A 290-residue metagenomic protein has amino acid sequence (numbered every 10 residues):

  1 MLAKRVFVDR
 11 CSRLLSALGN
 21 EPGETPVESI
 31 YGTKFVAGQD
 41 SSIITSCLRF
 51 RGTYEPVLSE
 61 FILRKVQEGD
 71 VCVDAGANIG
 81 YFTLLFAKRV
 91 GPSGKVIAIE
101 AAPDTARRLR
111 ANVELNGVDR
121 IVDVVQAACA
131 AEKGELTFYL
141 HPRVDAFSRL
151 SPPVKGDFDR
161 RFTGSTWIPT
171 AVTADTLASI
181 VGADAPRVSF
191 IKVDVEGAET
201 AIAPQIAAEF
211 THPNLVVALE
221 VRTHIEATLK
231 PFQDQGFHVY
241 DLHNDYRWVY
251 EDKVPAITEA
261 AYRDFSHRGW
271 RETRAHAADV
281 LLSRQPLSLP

Functional and structural regions predicted by a protein language model:
M1-I121, R160-I168, I180-R187, L242-P290: S-adenosyl-L-methionine
R51-V71, D123, E135-T137, S151-P213 (+1 more regions): Short internal loop-to-helix segment that lines adenine-nucleotide cofactor pockets
V73, I99, A127, I191-V193 (+1 more regions): Active-site flanking residues adjacent to catalytic metal/cofactor-binding acidic residues
A77-I79, P103, C129-A131, V195-G197 (+1 more regions): Short, glycine/acidic-enriched loop or turn micro-motifs at the edges of active sites
P92-G94, H212-L215: A short helix->loop->beta-strand "cap" motif at the edges of active sites that frequently abuts
R110, E114-R143: Core alpha/beta nucleotide-donor-binding catalytic domains of modification enzymes
V125-A127, F237-Y246: Conserved S-adenosyl-L-methionine
